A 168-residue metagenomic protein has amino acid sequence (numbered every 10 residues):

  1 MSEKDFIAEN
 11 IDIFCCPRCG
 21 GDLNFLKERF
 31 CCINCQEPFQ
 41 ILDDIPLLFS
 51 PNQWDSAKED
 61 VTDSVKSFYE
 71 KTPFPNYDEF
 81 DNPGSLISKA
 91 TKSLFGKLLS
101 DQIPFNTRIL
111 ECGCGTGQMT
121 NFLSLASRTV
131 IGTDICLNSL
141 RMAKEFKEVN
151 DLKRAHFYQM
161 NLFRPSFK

Functional and structural regions predicted by a protein language model:
S2-T72: N-terminal auxiliary segments of SAM/dcSAM-dependent transferases
K71, E79-T107: Conserved alpha-helix/loop element of class I SAM-dependent methyltransferases that forms part of the SAM/SAH-binding
T116-S127: Conserved SAM-binding loop of SAM-dependent methyltransferases across substrates and taxa, primarily the Class I
T129-D134: Conserved SAM-binding motif I beta-strand of class I
C136-N138: Conserved SAM/SAH-binding beta-strand->alpha-helix loop
A143-K144: Conserved SAM-binding loop
D151-F163: Conserved SAM-binding strand-loop segment of SAM-dependent methyltransferases
R164-K168: Short conserved loop adjoining the S-adenosyl-L-methionine
